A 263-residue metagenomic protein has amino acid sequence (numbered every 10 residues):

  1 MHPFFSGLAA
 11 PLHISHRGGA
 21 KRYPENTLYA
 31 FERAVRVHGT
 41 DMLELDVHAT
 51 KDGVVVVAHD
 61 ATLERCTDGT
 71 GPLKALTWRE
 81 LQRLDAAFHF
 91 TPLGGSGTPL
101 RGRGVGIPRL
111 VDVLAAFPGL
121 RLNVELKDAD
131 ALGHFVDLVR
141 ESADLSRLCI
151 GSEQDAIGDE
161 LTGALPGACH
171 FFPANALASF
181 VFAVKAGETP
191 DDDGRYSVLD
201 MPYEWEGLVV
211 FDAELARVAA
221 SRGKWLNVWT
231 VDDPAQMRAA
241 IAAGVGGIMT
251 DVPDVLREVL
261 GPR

Functional and structural regions predicted by a protein language model:
M1-R263: Phosphate-group recognition and catalysis centered on beta-loop-alpha active-site segments
